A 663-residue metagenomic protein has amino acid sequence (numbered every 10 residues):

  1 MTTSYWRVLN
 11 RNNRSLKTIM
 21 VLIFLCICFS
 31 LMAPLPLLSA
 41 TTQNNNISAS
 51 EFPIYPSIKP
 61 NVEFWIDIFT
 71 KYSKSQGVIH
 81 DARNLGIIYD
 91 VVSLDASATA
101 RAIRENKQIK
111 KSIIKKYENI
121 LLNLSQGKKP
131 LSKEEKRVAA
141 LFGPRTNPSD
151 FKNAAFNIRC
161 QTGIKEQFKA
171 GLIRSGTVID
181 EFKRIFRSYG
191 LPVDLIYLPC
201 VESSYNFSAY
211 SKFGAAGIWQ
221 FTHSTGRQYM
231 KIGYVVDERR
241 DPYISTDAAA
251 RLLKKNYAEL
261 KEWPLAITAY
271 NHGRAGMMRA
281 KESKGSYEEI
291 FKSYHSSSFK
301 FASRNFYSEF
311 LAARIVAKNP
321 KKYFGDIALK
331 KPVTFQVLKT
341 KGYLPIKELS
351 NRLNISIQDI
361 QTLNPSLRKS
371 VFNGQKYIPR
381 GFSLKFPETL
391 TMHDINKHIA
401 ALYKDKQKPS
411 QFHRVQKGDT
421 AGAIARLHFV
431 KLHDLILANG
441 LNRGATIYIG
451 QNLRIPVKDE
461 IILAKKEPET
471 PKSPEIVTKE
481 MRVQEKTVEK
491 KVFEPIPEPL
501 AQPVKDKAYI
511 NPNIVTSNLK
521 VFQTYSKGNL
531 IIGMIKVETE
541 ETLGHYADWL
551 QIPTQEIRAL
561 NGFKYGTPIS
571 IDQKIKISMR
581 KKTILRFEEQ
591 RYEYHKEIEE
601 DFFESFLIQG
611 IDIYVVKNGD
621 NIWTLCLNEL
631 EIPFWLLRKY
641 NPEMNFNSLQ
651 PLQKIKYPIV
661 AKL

Functional and structural regions predicted by a protein language model:
M1-L16: N-terminal secretory signal peptides that target proteins for export/translocation
M20-P34: Bacterial N-terminal signal peptides
L38-Y189: An acidic, Gly/Ser/Thr/Pro-rich helix-cap/linker signature
T41, K133, R137-G171, G176-T177 (+8 more regions): Extracytoplasmic and endomembrane cell-envelope/extracellular-matrix remodeling and assembly machinery
N84, K431, I449, L530-I577 (+2 more regions): Short, highly charged
N119, P192-C200, A216, W263-T268: Alpha-helical scaffolds flanking conserved acidic
N153, A209-Y229: Short, surface-exposed glycine/acidic/tryptophan-bearing loops
